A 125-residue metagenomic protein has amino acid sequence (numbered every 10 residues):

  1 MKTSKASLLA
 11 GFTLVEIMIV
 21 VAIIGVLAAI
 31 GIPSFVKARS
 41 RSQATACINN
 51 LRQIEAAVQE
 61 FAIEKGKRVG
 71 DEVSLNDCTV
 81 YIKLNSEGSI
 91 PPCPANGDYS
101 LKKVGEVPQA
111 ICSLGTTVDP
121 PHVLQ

Functional and structural regions predicted by a protein language model:
M1-F12: N-terminal leader/signal peptides at the extreme start of proteins
A6, S40, I63-G66: Short, flexible helix-adjacent loops and helix caps
G11-I19: Secretory/exported precursors with cleavable N-terminal leaders
T13, G31, R52, A56 (+1 more regions): Catalytic phosphate/metal-binding cores of nucleic-acid and nucleotide-processing enzymes, i.e., regions that mediate
M18-S34: Alpha-helical hydrophobic helix detector
V21, I48, E55: Conserved catalytic core of two-component sensor histidine kinases
F35-L51: Aliphatic-rich helix starts adjacent to a transmembrane/signal segment
A56-Q125: Extracellular/periplasmic head regions of type IV pilus-like filament subunits
